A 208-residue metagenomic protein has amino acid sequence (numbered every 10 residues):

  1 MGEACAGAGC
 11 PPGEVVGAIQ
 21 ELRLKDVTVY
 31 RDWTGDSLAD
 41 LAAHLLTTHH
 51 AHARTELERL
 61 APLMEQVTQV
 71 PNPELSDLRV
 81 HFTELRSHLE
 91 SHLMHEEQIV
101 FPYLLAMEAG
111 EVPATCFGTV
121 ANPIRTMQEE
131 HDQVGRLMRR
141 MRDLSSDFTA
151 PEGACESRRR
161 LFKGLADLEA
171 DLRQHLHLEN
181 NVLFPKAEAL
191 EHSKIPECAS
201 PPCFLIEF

Functional and structural regions predicted by a protein language model:
M1-F208: Small-residue-biased structural context
